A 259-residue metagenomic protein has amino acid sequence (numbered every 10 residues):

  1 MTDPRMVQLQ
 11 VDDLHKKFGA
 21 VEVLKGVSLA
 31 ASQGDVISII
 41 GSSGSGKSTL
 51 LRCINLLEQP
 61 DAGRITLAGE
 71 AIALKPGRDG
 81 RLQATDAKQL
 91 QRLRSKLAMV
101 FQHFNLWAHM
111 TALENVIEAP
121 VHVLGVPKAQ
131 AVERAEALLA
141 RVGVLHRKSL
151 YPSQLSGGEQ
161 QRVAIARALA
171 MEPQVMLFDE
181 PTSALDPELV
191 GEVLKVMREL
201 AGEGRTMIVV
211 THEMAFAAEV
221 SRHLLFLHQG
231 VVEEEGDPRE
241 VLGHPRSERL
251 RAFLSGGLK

Functional and structural regions predicted by a protein language model:
G63-R78: Conserved ABC transporter NBD signature motif
L150-S153, M171, E203: Conserved signature/switch motifs of ABC ATPase nucleotide-binding domains
M176-D179: Catalytic Walker B motif of ABC-type/P-loop ATPase nucleotide-binding domains
P187-L189: Helix N-cap at the start of a conserved alpha-helix in ABC-type nucleotide-binding domains
E235-G236: ABC ATPase "signature
